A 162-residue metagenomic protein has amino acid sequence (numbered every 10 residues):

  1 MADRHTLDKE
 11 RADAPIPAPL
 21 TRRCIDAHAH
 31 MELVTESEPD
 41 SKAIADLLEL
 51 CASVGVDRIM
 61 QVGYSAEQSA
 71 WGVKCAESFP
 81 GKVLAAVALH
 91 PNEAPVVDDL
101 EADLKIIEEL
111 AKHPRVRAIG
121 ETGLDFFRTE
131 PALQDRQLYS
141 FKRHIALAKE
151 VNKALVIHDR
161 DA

Functional and structural regions predicted by a protein language model:
M1-A162: Mid-domain alpha/beta scaffold segments of enzyme catalytic cores
